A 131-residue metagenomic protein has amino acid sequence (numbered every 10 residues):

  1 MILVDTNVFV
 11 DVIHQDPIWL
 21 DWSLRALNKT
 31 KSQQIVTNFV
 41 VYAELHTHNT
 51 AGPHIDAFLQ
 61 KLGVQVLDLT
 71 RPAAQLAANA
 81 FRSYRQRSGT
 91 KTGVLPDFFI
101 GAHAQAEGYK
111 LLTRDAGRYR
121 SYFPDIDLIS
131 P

Functional and structural regions predicted by a protein language model:
M1, G101-P131: Acidic, PIN/NYN-like endoribonuclease modules and their adjacent C-terminal/linker elements
M1-T37, T47-A57, I129: Short, well-structured N-terminal submotif of metal-dependent ribonuclease cores
I2, Q34-V36, G63-D68, K110: Short loop->beta-strand "edge-of-pocket" segments that line small-molecule binding or catalytic clefts across diverse
D5, T37-N38, G93-V94, D115: Histidine- and aromatic-rich ligand-binding microenvironments
V8, V41, A73, F99-I100 (+1 more regions): Alpha-helix capping/helix-boundary segments
L20, N38, Y42, G52-I55 (+3 more regions): A general structural signal for well-ordered alpha-helical segments in protein cores
T50-P72: Active-site-proximal, substrate-binding regions of enzyme catalytic domains and RNA-binding/basic surfaces
Q65-R114: Active-site neighborhoods of divalent-metal-dependent phosphate/nucleic-acid chemistry enzymes
